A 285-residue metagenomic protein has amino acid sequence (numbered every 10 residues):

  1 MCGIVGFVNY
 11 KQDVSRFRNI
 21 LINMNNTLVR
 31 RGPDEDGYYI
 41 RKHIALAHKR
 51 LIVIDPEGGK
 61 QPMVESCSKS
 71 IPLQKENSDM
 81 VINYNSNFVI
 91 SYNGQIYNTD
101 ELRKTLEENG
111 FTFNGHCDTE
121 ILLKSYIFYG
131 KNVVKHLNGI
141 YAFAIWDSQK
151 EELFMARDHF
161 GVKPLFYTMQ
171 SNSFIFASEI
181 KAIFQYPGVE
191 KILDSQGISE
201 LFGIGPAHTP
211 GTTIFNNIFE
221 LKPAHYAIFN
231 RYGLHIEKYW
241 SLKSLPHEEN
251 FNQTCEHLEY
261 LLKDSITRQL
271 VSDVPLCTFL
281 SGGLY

Functional and structural regions predicted by a protein language model:
M1-Y285: Cysteine-centered catalytic environments shared across enzyme families
